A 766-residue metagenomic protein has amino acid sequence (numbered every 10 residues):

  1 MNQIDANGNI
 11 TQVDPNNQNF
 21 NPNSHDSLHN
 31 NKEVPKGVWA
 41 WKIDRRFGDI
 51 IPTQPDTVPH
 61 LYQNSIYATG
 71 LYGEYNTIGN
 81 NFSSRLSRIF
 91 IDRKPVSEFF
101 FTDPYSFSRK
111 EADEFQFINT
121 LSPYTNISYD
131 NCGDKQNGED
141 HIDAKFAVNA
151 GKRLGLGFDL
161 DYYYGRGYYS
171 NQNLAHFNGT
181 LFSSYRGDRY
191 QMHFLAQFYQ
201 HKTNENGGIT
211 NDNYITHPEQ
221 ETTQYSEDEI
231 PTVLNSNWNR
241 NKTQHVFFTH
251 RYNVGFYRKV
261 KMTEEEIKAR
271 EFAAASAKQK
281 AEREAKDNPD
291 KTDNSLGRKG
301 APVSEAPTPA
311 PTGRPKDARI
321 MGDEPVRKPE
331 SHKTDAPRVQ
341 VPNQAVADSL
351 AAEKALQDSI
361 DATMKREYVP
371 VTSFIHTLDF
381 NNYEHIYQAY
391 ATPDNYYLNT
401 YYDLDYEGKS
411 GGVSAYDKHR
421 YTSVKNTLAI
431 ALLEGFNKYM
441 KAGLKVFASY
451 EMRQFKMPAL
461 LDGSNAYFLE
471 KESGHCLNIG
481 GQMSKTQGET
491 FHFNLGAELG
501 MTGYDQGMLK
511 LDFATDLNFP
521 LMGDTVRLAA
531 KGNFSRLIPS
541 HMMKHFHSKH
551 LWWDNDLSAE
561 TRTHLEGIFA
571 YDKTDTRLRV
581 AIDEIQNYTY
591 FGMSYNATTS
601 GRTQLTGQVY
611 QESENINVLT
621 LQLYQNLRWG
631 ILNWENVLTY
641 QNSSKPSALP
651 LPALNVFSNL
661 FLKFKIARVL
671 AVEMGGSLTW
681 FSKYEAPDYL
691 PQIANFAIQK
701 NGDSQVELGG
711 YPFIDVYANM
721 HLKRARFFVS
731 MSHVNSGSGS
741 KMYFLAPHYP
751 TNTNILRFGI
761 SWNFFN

Functional and structural regions predicted by a protein language model:
M1-F247, R251-A336, N518-T525, K723 (+2 more regions): Membrane-proximal, glycine/serine-rich, low-complexity loop/turn segments characteristic of large bacterial
S122, A196, I230-K291, Q344-N766: Exposed, low-structure sequence patches enriched in small/polar residues
